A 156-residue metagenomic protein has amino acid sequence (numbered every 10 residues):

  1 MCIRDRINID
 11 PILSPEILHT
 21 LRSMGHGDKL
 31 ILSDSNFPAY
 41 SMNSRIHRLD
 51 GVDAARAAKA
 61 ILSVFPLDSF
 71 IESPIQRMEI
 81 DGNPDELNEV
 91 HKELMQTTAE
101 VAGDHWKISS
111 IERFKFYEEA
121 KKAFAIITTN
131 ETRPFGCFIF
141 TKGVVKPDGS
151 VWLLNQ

Functional and structural regions predicted by a protein language model:
M1-I3: Short, small-residue-biased leader/transition segments that mark boundaries at the very start of proteins
I7-N8, R45: Metallocofactor- and cofactor-centric catalytic cores in central/energy metabolism, strongly enriched
N8-H26: N-terminal basic/disordered segments at the start of proteins
L21, F37-A39: Short gly/pro/ser/thr-enriched loop/turn and capping motifs at secondary-structure boundaries
D28, L32-N36, N43-A60, V64 (+3 more regions): Conserved mixed alpha/beta catalytic, RNA-binding, or beta-rich assembly cores of soluble enzyme, regulatory
D28-I31, I46-H47, S69-R77, H105-K107 (+2 more regions): Structural motif
L49, A58-T97: Glycine-rich nucleotide/cofactor/substrate-binding loop typically near the N-terminus or early in the first domain
P84-Q156: Glycine-rich, aromatic-bearing surface loops/beta-hairpins
